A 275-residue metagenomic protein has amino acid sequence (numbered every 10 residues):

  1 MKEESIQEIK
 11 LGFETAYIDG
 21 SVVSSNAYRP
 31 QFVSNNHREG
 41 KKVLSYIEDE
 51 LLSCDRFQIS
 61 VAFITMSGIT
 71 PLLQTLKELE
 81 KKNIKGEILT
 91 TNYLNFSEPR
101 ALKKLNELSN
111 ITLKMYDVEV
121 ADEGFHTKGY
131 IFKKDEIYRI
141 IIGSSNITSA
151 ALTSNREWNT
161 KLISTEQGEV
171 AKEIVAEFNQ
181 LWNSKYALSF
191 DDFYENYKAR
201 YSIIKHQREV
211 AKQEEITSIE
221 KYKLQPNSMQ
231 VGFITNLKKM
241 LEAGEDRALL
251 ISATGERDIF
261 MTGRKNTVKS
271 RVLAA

Functional and structural regions predicted by a protein language model:
M1-G244: PLD/PLD-like phosphodiesterase catalytic module centered on the HKD motif
V61, A243-L273: Walker A/P-loop
T160, A274-A275: Short cationic amphipathic helices and targeting signals
